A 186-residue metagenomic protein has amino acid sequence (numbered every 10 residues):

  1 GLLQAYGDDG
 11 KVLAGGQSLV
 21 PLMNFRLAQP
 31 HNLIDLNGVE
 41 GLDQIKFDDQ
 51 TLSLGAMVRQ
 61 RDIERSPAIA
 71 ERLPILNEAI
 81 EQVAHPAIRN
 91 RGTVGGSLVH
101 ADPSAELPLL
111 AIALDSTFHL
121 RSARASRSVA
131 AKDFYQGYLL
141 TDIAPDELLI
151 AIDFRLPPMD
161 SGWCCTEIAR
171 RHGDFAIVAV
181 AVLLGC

Functional and structural regions predicted by a protein language model:
G1-C186: C-terminal structural segment of proteins
